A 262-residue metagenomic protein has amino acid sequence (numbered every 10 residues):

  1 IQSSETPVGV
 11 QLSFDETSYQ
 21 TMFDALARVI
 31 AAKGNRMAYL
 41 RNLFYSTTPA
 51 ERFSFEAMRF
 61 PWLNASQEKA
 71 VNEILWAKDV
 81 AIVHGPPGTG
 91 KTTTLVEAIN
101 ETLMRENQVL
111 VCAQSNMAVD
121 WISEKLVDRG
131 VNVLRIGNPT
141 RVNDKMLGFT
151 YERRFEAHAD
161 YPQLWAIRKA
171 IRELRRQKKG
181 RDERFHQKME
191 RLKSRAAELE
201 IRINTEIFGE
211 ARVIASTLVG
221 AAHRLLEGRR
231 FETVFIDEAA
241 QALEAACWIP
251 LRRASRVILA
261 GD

Functional and structural regions predicted by a protein language model:
I1-N72, D128, K145-K169, E173: Pre-ATPase regulatory/linker segments immediately N-terminal to the P-loop/RecA-like helicase/translocase core
F44-T47, F53-E56, N100, Q108 (+1 more regions): Conserved P-loop NTPase motor core of helicases/translocases
F60-D79, T93-T94, S216: N-terminal pre-P-loop "Q-motif" helix
W76, T92-E106, W121-D128, R253: Walker A/P-loop NTP-binding motif
V83, V111: Hydrophobic anchor at the beta1->P-loop junction of P-loop NTPases
G85, N138, E238: The Walker A (P-loop) glycine that initiates the GxxxxGKT/S ATP-binding motif of P-loop NTPases
G88: Walker A (P-loop) phosphate-binding loop of P-loop NTPases
R105-N107, S115, R129, T205 (+1 more regions): Conserved helicase motor core of SF1/SF2 NTP-dependent helicases
